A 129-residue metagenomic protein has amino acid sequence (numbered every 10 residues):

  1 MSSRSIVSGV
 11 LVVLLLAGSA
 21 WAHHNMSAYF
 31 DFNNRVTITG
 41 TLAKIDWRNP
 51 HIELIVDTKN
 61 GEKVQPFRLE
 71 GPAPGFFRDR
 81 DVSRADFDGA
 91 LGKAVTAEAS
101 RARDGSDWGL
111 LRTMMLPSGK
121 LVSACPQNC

Functional and structural regions predicted by a protein language model:
S8-S19: Bacterial N-terminal signal peptides
A20-V36: Short boundary/loop segments of OB/S1/cold-shock single-stranded nucleic-acid-binding domains
G40-L42: Conserved hydrophobic positions within beta-strands
R48-K59: Short aromatic-glycine-enriched beta-strand elements
G61-A73: A short macromolecule-binding patch
P72-R80: Short, structured beta-strand/loop micro-motifs enriched in basic residues and often containing a Trp
D79-A97: Short nucleic-acid-contacting surface segments enriched for D/E, G, S/T with interspersed K/R
S100-Q127: OB-fold/S1-family single-stranded nucleic acid-binding modules
